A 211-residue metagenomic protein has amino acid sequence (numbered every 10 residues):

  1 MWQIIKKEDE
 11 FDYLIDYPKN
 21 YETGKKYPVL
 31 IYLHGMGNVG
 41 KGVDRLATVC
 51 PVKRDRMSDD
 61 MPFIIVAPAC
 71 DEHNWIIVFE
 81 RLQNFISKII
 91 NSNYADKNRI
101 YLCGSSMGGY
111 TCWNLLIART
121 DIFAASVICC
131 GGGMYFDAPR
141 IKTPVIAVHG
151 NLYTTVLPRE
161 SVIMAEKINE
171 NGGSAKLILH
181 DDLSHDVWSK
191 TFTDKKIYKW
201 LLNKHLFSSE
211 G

Functional and structural regions predicted by a protein language model:
M1-V29, F63, C103-S105, Y110 (+7 more regions): A domain-start/cap signature at the N-terminus of enzymes
N20-K25, D71-S106: Gly/Ser-rich "nucleophile elbow"/oxyanion-hole loop immediately N-terminal to the catalytic nucleophile in hydrolases
V29, L33-L82: Active-site machinery of serine-nucleophile hydrolases
R45-L46, L157-K167: Short alpha-helix in the alpha/beta-hydrolase fold that links the catalytic acid
N91-S92, N98-I141: Primarily recognizes the serine-hydrolase "nucleophile elbow" in alpha/beta-hydrolase and SGNH/GDSL folds
I141, A147-H149, Y153: Short beta-strand/loop motif that positions the catalytic acidic residue of the alpha/beta-hydrolase fold
L152-L157, D186-V187: Acidic catalytic loop of the alpha/beta-hydrolase fold
L183-T191: Catalytic histidine-centered segment of alpha/beta-hydrolase-like enzymes
